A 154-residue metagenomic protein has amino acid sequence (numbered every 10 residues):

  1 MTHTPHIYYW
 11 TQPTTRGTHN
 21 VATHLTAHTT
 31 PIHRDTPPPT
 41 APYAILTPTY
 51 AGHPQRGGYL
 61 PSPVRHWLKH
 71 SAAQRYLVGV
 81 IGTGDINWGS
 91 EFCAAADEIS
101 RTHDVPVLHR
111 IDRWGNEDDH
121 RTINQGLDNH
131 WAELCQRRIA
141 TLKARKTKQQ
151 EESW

Functional and structural regions predicted by a protein language model:
M1-P63: N-terminal beta1-alpha1-beta2 submodule of the flavodoxin-like/Rossmannoid cofactor-binding fold
Y43-W154: FMN-binding flavodoxin-like domain, especially the glycine-rich phosphate-binding loop
